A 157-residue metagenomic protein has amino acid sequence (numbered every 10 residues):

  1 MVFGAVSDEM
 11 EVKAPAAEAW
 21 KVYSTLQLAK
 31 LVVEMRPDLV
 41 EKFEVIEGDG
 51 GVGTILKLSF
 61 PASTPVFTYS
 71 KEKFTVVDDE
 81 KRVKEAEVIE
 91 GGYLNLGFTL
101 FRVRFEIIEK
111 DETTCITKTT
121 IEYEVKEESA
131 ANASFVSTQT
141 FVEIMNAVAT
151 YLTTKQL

Functional and structural regions predicted by a protein language model:
M1-G51: Hydrophobic ligand-binding cavity/cleft-lining segments
M1-V2, I108, F135-L157: C-terminal helix/juxtamembrane-tail motif
D8-M10, S70-V76, F101-E109: Hydrophobic/aromatic beta-strand elements that line small-molecule binding cavities or substrate pockets in beta-rich
A19-Y23, L56, F74, A86 (+1 more regions): Hydrophobic pocket/interface hotspot
S59-A62: Predominantly extracellular/secreted and cell-surface proteins with exposed, flexible low-complexity segments
T64-Y69: Short coil-to-beta-strand transition motifs
D78-V83: Short, conserved beta-turn/loop elements at beta-strand boundaries and strand-helix junctions
E85-E143: Beta-strand/loop substructures that line and gate deep hydrophobic ligand-binding cavities in soluble
